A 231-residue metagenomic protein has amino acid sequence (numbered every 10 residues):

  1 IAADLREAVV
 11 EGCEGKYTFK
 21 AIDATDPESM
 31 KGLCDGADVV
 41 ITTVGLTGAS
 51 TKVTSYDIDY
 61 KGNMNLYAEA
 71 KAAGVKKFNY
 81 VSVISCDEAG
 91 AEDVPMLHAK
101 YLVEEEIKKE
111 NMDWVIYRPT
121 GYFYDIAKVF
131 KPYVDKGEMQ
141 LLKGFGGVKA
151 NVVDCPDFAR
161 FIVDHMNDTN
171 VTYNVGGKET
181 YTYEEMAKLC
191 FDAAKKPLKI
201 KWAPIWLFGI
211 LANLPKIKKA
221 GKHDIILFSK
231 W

Functional and structural regions predicted by a protein language model:
A2-N65, E69-A73, S85-A89: NAD(P)H-binding glycine-rich loop region in Rossmannoid oxidoreductase-like domains and their noncatalytic homologs
G12-T18, E110-M112, K196-L198: A short helix-to-beta-strand connector/capping loop
Y17-A21, M96-H98, P132-K136, D192 (+1 more regions): Short, hinge-like loop/turn segments at secondary-structure boundaries
F19, W114-I116, T172, I200: Conserved beta-strand scaffold positions in the cores of enzyme catalytic domains, especially in NTP/NDP-utilizing
T25, I58, A150-V153, Y181: Residue-level signal for the nucleotide or nucleotide-sugar donor/cofactor binding architecture
L46-V134: Glycine-/Pro-rich loop/turn segments that contact NAD(P) or position catalytic residues in Rossmann-like domains
P132-V153, D157, D164-H165, N174: A conserved pocket-lining segment of Rossmann-fold NAD(P)-dependent short-chain dehydrogenase/reductase
F158-D224: Mid/C-terminal beta-alpha module of Rossmann-like enzyme folds, strongest in SDR-family dehydrogenases/epimerases
